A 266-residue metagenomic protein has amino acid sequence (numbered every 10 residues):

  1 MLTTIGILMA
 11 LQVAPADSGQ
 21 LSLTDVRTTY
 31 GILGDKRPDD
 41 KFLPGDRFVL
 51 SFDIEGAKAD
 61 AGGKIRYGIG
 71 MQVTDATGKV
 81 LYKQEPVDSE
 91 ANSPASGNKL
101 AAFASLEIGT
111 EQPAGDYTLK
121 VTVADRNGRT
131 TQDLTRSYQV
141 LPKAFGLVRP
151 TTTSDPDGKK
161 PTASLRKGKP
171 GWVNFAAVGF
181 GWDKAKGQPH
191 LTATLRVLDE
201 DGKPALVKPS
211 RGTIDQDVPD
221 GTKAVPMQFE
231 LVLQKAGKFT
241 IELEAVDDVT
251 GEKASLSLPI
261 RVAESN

Functional and structural regions predicted by a protein language model:
M1-L2, V26: A detector of low-complexity, intrinsically disordered, Ser/Thr/Gly/Pro/Ala-rich segments
L2-Q12: Sec-dependent N-terminal signal peptides
P15-N266: Intrinsically disordered, low-complexity terminal regions enriched in Ser/Thr/Pro/Gly and charged residues
